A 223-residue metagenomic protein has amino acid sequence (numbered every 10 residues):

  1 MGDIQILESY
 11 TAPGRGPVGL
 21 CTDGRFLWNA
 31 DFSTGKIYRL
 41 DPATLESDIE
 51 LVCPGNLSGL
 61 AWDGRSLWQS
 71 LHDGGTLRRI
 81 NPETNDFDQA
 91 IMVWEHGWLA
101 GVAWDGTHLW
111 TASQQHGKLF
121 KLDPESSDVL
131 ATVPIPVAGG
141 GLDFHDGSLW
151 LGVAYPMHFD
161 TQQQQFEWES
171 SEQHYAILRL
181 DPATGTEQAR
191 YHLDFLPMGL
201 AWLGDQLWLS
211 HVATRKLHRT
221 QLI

Functional and structural regions predicted by a protein language model:
Q5-T11, E46-L51, D86-M92, D128-V133 (+1 more regions): A short beta-strand motif characteristic of beta-propeller blades
A12-G24, P54-G64, W94-G106, P136-D146 (+2 more regions): Beta-rich, blade/repeat-based domains predominating in secreted/periplasmic proteins but also intracellular
F26-N29, L67-Q69, H108-T111, L149-L151 (+1 more regions): Conserved beta-propeller blade signature
F32, H72, Q114, A154-P156 (+1 more regions): Short loop/turn segments immediately following the C-termini of beta-strands
D41-L45, N81-N85, D123-S127, D181-G185 (+1 more regions): Short loop/turn segments that connect beta-strands within beta-propeller blades
A154-E172: Short, conserved, GDST-rich strand-edge loop motifs in beta-rich repeat architectures
M198-I223: Blade-level signature of beta-propeller repeat domains, shared across WD40, Kelch, NHL, RCC1 and BNR/Asp-box propellers
